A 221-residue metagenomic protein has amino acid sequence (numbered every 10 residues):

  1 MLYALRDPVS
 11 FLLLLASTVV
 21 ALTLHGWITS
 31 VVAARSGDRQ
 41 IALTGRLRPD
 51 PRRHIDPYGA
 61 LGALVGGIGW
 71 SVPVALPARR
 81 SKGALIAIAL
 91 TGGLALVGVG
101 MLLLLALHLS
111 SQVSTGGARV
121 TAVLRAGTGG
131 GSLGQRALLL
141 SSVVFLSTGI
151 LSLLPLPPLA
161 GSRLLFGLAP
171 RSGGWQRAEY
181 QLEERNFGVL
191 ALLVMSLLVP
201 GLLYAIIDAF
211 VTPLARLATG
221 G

Functional and structural regions predicted by a protein language model:
M1-G221: Hydrophobic transmembrane alpha-helices and their immediate loop junctions in multi-pass integral membrane proteins
